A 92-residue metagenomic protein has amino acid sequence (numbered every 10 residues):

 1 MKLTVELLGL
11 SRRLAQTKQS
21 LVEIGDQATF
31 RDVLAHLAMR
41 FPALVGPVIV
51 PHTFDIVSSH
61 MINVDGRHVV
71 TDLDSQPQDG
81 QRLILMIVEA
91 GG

Functional and structural regions predicted by a protein language model:
M1-G91: Ubiquitin-like/PB1-type beta-grasp interaction modules and other compact soluble beta-rich domains
